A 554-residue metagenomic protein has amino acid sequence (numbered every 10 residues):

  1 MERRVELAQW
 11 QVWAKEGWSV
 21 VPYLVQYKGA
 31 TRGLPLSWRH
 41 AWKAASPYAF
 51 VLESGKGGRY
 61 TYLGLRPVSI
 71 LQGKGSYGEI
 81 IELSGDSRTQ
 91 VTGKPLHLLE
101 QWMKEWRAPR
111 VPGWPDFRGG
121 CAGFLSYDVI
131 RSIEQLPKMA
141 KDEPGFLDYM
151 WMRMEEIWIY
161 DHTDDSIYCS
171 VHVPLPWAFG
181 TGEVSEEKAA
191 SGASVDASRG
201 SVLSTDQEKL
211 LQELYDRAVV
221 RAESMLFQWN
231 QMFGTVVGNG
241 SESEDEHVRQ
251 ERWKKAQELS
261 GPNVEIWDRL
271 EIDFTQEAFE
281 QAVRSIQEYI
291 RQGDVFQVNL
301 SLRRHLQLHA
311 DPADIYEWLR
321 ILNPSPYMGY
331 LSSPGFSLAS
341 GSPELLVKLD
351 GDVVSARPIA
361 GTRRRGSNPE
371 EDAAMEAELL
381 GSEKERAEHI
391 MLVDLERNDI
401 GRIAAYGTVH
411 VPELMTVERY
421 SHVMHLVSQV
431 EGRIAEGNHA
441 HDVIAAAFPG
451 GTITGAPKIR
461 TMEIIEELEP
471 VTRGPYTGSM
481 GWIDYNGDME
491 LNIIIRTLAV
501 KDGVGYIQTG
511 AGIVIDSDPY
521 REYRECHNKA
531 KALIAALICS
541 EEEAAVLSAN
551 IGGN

Functional and structural regions predicted by a protein language model:
M1-N554: Extended alpha-helical targeting/anchoring segments, especially N-terminal organellar/secretory targeting helices
